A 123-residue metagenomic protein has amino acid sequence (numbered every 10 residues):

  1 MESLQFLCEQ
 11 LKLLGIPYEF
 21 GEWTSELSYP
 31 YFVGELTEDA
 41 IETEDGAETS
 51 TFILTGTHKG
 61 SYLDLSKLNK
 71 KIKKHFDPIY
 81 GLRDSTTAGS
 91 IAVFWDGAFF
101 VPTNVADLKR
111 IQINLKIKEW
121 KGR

Functional and structural regions predicted by a protein language model:
M1-E22, E26, L36-R123: Charged, amphipathic alpha-helical segments and their flanking helix caps
P30-V33: Low-complexity, acidic Ser/Thr/Pro/Gly-rich terminal tails and inter-domain linkers that flank the onset of structured
